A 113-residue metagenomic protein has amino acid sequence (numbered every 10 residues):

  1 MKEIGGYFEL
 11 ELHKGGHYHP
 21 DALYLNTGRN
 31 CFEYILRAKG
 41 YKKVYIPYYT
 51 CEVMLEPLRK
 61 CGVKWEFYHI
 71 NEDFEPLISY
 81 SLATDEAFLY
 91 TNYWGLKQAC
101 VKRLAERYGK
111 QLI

Functional and structural regions predicted by a protein language model:
M1-Y41, L82-T84: Conserved PLP-binding active-site segment in aminotransferase class I/II-type PLP enzymes
L12-H13, Y49-V53, G95-L96: Short, polar loop motifs at secondary-structure junctions
A22, W65, K110-L112: Hydrophobic anchor at the start of a short beta-strand that flanks the dinucleotide cofactor-binding loop
Y24, I46, Y90: A short beta-strand submotif of the Rossmann-like class I SAM-dependent methyltransferase core that lines
I35-S81: Conserved PLP-anchoring active-site segment centered on the Schiff-base-forming lysine
N71-I113: Active-site phosphate-binding strand-loop segment of PLP-dependent enzymes
